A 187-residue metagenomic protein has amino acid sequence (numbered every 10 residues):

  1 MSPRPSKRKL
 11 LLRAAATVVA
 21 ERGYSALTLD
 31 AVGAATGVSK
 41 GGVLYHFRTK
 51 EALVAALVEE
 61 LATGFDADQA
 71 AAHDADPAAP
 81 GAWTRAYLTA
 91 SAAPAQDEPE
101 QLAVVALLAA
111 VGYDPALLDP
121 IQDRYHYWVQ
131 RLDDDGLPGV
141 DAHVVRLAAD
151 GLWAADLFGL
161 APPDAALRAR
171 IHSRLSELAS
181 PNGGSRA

Functional and structural regions predicted by a protein language model:
M1-S6, R186-A187: N-terminal intrinsically disordered/low-complexity leader segments
L10, V18-A52, A56: Helix-turn-helix
E59-G64: Short, basic, alpha-helical segments at the C-terminal edge of helix-turn-helix-like DNA-binding modules
A67-V105: Hydrophobic alpha-helical connector segments
A70, L88, L108-A109, V129-D133: Amphipathic alpha-helical segments within well-ordered protein domains
Y87-S91, V104-A109, V145-L152: Short alpha-helical scaffolding segments that buttress acidic/His motifs in well-ordered protein cores
E98, P115-Q122, H126-A187: Hydrophobic/aromatic-rich alpha-helical bundle segments in the mid-to-C-terminal region
